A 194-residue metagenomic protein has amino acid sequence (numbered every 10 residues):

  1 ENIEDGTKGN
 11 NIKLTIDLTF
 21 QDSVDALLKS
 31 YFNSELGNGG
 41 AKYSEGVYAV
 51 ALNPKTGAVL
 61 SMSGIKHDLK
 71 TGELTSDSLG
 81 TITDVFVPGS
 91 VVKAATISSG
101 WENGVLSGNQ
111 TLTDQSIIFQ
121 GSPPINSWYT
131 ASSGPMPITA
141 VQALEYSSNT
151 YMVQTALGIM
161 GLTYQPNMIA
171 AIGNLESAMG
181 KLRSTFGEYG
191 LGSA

Functional and structural regions predicted by a protein language model:
I3-T7, I16, A41-F86, S98-A194: Beta-lactam-recognizing serine transpeptidase/beta-lactamase-like catalytic domain environment
I12, I16-F20, K29-N33, S78 (+1 more regions): Helix-start/capping segments and mature chain N-termini
T19-N53: Beta-lactamase-like hydrolase cores
